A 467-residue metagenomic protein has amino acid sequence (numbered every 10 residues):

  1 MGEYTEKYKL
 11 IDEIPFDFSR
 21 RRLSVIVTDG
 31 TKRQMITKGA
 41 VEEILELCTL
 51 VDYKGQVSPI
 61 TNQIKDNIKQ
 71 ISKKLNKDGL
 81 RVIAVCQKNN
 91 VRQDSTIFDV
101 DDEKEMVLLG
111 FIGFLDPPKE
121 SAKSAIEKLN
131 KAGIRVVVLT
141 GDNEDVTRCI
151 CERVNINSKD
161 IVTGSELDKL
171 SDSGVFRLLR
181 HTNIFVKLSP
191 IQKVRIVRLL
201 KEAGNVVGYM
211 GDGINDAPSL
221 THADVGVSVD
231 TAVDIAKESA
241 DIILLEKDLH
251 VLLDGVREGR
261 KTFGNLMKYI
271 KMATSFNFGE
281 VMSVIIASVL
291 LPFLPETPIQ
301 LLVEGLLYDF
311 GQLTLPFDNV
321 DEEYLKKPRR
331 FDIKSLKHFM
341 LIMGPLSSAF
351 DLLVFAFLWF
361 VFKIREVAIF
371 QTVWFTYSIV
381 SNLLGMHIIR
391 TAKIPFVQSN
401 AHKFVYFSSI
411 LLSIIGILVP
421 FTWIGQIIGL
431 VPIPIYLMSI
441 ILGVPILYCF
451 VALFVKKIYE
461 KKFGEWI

Functional and structural regions predicted by a protein language model:
M1-L108, F114, E127, N143-E152 (+5 more regions): Cytosolic catalytic regions of ATP/NTP-dependent phosphoryl-transfer enzymes
V25, A40, L75, V85 (+14 more regions): Residue-level signature of catalytic and energy-coupling elements of molecular machines, predominantly ATP/GTP-dependent
K32-M35, G133-V137, T182-I184: Short active-site oxyanion
F114-I134: Short, acidic loop-to-helix structural element flanking the phosphoryl-transfer center in phosphate-processing enzymes
K123-A125, N143-V154, I191-L199, Y209 (+1 more regions): Acidic, divalent-metal-coordinating active-site segment for phosphoryl/phosphodiester hydrolysis, typified by short
S158-Y209, A223, S228-I394, V419: Membrane-embedded transport module
T372, T376-I467: C-terminal transmembrane module of polytopic membrane proteins
